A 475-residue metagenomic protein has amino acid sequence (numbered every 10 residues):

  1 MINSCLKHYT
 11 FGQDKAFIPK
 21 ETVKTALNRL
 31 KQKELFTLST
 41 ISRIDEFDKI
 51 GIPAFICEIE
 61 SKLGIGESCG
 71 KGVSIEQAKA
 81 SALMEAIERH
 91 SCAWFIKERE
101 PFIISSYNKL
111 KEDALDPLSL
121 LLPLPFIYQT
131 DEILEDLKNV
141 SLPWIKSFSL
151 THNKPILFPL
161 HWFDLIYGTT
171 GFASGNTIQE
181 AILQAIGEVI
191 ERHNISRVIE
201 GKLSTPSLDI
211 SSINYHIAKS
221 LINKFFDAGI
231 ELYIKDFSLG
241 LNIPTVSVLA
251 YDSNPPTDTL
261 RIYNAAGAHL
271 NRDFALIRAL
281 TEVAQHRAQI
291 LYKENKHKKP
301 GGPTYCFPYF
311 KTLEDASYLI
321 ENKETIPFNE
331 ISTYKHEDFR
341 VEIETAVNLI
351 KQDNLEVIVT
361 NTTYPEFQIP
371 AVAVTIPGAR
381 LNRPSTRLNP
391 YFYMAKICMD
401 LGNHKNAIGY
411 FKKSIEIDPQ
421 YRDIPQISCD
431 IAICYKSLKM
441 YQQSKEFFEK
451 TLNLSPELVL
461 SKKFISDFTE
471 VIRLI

Functional and structural regions predicted by a protein language model:
M1-M440, E449-I475: Helix-biased "structured C-terminal domain" signature
